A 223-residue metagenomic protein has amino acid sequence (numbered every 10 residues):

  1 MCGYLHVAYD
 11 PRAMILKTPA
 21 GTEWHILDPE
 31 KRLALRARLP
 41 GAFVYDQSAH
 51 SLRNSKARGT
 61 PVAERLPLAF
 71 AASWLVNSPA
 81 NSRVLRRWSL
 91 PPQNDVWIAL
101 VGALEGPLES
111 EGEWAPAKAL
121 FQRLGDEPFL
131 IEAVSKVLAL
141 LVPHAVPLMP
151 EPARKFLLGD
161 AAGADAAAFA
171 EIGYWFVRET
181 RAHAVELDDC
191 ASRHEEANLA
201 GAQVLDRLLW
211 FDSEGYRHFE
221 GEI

Functional and structural regions predicted by a protein language model:
M1-D126, P143-I223: An N-terminal alpha-helical hairpin/helix-loop-helix interaction module that forms a charged, gly/pro-flexible surface
A133-L140: Short hydrophobic alpha-helical segments that form membrane-spanning helices or hydrophobic packing faces of helical
